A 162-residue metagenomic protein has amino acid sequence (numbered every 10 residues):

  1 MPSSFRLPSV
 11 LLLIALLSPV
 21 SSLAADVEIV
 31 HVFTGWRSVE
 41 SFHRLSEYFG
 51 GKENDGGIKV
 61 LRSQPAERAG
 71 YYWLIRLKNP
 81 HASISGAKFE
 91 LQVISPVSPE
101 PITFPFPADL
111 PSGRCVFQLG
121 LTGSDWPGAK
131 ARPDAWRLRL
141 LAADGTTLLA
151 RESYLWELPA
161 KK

Functional and structural regions predicted by a protein language model:
P8-P19: Bacterial N-terminal signal peptides
R44-H81, V116-L121: Contiguous beta-strand segments within globular domains
N79-G86, P127-A131: A short beta-turn/strand-edge loop motif at beta-sheet boundaries
G86-I102, L138-L140: Extended low-complexity, serine/threonine- and proline-enriched intrinsically disordered segments
E100-S112, S153-L155: Solvent-exposed serine/threonine-rich low-complexity stretches and specific carbohydrate-binding patches
D109-P133: Short, solvent-exposed, Trp/other aromatic-anchored flexible loops in extracytoplasmic proteins
R132-T147, E152: Internal, hydrophobic beta-strand segments that form the core of beta-sheet-rich folds
L148-K162: Short beta-strand elements
